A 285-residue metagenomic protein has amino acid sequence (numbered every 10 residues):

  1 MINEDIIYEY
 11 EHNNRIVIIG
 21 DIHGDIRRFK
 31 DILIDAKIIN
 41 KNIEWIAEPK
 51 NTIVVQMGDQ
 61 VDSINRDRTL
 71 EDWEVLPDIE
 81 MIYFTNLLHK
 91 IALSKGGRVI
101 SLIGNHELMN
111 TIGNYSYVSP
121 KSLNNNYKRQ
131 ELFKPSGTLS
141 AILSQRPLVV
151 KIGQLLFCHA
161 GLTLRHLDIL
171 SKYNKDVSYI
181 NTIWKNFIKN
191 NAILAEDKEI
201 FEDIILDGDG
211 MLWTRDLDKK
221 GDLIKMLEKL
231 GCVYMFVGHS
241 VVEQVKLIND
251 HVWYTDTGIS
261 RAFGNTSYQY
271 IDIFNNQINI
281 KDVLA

Functional and structural regions predicted by a protein language model:
M1-A285: Feature recognizes metal-dependent phosphohydrolase scaffolds
